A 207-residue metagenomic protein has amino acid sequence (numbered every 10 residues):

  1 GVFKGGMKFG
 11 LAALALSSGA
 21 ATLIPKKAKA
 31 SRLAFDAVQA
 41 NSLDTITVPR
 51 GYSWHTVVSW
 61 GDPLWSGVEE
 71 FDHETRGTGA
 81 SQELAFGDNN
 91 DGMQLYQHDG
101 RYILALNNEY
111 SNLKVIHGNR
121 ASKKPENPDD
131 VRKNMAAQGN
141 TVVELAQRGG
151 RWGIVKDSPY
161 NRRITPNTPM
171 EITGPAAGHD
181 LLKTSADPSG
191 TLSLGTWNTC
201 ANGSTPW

Functional and structural regions predicted by a protein language model:
G6-W207: Conserved small-residue
